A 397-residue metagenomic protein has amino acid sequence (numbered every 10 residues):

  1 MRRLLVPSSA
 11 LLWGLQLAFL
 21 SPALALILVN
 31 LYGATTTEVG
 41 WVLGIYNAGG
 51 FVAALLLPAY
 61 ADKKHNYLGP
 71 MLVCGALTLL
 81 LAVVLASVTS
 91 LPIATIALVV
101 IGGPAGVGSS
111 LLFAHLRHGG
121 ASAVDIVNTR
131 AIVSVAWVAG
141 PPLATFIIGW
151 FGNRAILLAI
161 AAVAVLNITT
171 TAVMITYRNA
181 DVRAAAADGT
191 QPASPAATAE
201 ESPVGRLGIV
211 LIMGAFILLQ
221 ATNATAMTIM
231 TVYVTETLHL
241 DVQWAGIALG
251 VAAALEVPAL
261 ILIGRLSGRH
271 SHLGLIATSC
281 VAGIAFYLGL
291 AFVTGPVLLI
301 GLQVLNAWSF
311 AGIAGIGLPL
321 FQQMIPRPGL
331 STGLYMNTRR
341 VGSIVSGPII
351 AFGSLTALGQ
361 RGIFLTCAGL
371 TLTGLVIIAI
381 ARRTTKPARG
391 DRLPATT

Functional and structural regions predicted by a protein language model:
M1-N47, A215, N223-V234, A245: Helix-loop boundary and gating motifs at the non-cytosolic
L11, P92-G108, I217, L298-G312: Hydrophobic core of transmembrane alpha-helices in multi-pass small-molecule transporters, especially MFS/SLC-type
T35, F146-A164, F352-T371: A membrane-interface helix-boundary motif in multi-pass transporters
A53-N66, I148, A259-S271, S354-L355: Helix-to-loop junctions at the C-terminal end of transmembrane segments in multipass secondary transporters
G69-V83, G274-G289: Structural signature of the two symmetry-related core transmembrane helices
V99-V133: Cytoplasmic helix-loop-helix junction between adjacent transmembrane helices in 12-TM secondary transporters
G106-G120, A311-P326: Intracellular juxtamembrane helix-capping segments at the cytosolic ends of symmetry-related transmembrane helices
P326-T356: A late C-terminal transmembrane helix in Major Facilitator Superfamily
